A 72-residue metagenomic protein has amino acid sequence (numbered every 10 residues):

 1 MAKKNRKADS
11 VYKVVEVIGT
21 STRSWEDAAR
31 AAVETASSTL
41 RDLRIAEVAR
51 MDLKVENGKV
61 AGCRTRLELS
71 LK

Functional and structural regions predicted by a protein language model:
A2-K72: N-terminal, polar/charged subdomain of small-to-medium soluble alpha/beta proteins
